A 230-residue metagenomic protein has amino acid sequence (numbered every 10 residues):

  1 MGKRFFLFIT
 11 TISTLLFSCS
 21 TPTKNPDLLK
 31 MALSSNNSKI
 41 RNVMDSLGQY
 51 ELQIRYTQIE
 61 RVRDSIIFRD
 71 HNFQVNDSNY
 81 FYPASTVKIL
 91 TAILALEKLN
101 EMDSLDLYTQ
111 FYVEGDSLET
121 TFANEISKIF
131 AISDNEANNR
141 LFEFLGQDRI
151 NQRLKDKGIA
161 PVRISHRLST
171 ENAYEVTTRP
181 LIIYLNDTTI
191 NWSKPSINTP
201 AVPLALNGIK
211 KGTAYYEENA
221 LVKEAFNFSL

Functional and structural regions predicted by a protein language model:
M1-G2: N-terminal secretory signal peptides that target proteins for export/translocation
F5-T14: Sec-dependent N-terminal signal peptides
F17-S18: C-terminal motif of bacterial Sec signal peptides marking the signal peptidase cleavage site
T21-N79: Beta-lactamase-like hydrolase cores
T23-N37, S117-L230: Active-site-adjacent helix/loop patches that line small-molecule binding or acyl-intermediate pockets
D64-I67, Y108-F111, S117, V176-T178: Short, flexible helix-coil linker/hinge segments at the edges of structured domains or between repeats
F81-D106: Active-site SXXK
E97-F122: Short, well-structured active-site flanking segments
